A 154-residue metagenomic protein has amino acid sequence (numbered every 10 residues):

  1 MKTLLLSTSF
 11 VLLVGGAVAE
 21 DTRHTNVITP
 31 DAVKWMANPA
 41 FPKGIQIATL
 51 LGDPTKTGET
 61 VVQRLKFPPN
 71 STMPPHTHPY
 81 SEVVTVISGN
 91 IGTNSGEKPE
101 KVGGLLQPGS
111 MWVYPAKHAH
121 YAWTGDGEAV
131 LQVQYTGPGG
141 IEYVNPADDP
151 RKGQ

Functional and structural regions predicted by a protein language model:
M1-L4: Positively charged n-region of N-terminal signal peptides that target proteins for export
S7-G15: Bacterial N-terminal signal peptides
V18-E59, G104, P146-Q154: A short, N-terminal "cap"/entry segment at the start of jelly-roll beta-barrel domains of the cupin/DSBH fold
H24-V27, K101, Y121-Q154: Double-stranded beta-helix
I47-L51, V62-S71, P75: N-terminal post-signal-peptidase region of extra-cytosolic proteins
P68, E97-K117: Short acidic-glycine-tyrosine-enriched beta hairpin
P68-S71, T77-K98: Glycine- and acidic-residue-biased ligand/ion/polar-headgroup-sensing regions
M73-P75, T93-N94, Y114, A119-G125: Short beta-strand His + acidic residue motifs that chelate non-heme Fe in jelly-roll/DSBH and cupin folds
